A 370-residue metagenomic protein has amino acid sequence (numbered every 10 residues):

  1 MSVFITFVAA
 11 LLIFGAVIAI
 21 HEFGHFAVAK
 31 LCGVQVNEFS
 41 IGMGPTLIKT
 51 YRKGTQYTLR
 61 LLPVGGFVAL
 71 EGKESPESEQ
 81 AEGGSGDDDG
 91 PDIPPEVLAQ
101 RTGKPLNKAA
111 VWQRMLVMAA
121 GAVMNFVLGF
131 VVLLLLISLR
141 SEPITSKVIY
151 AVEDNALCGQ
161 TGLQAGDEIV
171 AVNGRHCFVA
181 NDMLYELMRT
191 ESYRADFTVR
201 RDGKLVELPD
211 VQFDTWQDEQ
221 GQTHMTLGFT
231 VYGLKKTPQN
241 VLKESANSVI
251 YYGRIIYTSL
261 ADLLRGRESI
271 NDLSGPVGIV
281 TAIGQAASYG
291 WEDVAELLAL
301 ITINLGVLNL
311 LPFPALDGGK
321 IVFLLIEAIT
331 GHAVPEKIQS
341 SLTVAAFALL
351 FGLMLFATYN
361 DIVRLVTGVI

Functional and structural regions predicted by a protein language model:
V3-D92, L311-T330: Small-residue-rich helix-interface/hinge motifs
F4, Q80-Q113, V117-A120, M124-L273 (+1 more regions): PDZ peptide-recognition modules
T6-A9, I13, L300, A346-L353: Alpha-helical transmembrane segments of integral membrane proteins
S40, G65, Q239-R265, V277-V280 (+3 more regions): Membrane-interacting alpha-helical segments
L47-T50, V148-V152, L325-S341, G368: Membrane interface segments of multi-pass transport proteins and intramembrane proteases
D262-G266, T302-L316: Transmembrane alpha-helix interface/packing and boundary motifs in multi-pass membrane proteins, characterized by
G290-V307: Small-residue-enriched transmembrane helix starts and helix-helix packing motifs in multi-pass inner-membrane proteins
F356-I370: Juxtamembrane boundary at the C-terminal end of a transmembrane helix
